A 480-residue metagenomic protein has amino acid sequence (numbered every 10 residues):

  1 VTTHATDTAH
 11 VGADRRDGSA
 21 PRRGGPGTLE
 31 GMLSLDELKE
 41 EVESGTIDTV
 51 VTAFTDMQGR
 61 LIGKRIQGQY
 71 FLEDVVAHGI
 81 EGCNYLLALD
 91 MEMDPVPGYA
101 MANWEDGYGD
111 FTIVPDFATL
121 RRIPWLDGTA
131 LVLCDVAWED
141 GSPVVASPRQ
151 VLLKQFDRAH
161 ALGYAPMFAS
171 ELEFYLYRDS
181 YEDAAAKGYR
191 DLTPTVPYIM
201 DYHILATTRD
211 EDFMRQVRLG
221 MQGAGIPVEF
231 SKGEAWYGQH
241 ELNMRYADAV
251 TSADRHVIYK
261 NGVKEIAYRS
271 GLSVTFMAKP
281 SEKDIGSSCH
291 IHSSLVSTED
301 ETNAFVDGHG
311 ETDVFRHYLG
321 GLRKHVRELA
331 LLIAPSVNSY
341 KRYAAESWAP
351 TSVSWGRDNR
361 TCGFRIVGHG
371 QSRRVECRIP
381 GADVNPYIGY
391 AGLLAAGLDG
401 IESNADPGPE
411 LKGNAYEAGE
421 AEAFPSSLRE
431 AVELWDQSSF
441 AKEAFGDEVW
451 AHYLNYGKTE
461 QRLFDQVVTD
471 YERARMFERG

Functional and structural regions predicted by a protein language model:
T2-F230, A423-G480: ATP/Mg2+-dependent ligation/transfer catalytic cores
G24-G27, M32-E41, D48-L61, R65-Y164 (+3 more regions): Active-site capping/gating regions of soluble enzymes
A130, P227-A249, R255, Y259-G262 (+2 more regions): Long hydrophobic alpha-helices with heptad-repeat/coiled-coil character
M167-R178, G188-I204, A224-M244, V274-H292 (+1 more regions): Core alpha/beta catalytic barrel or barrel-like domain that forms the active/cofactor pocket in diverse metabolic
